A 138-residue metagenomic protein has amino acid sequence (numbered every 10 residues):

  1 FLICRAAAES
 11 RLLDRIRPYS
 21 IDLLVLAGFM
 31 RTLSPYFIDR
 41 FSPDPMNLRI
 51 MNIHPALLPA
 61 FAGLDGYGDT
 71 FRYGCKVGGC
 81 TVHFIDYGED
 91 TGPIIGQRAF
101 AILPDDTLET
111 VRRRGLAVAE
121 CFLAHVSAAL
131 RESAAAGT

Functional and structural regions predicted by a protein language model:
F1-T138: One-carbon transfer enzymes
